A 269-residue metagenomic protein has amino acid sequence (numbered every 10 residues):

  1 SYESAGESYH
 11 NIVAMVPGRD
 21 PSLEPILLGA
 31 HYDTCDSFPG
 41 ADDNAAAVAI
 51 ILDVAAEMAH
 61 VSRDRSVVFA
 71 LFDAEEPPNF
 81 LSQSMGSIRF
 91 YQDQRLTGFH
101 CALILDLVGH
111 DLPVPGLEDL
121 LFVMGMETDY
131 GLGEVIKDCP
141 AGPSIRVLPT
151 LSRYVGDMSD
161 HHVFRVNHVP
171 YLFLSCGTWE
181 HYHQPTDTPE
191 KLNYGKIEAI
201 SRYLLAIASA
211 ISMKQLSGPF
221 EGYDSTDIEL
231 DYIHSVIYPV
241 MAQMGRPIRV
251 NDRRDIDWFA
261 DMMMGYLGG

Functional and structural regions predicted by a protein language model:
S1-P39: Soluble metallo-hydrolase cores and metallopeptidase-like ectodomains found primarily in the secretory/periplasmic
A5, D20, D43-A46, I50 (+3 more regions): Short, contiguous, pocket-lining structural segments that sit at or immediately flank catalytic/ligand-binding sites
G6-S8, T34-E127, H161: Acidic/histidine-rich catalytic neighborhood of metal-dependent amide-processing enzymes
V13-M15, P25-G29, V68-L71, H100-D106 (+3 more regions): Structural recognition of the beta-strand scaffold that forms the well-ordered cores of secreted hydrolase catalytic
A49-L52, A56, I88, E134 (+7 more regions): Solvent-exposed, polar/charged alpha-helical surfaces in well-ordered, non-transmembrane soluble domains, broadly
F80-R89, S159-V169, I228-P239: Short, electropositive alpha-helical surface patch
L107-D227: Active-site-adjacent substrate-binding region of metalloamidase/peptidase-like peptide-processing proteins
S217-G269: Acidic, Ser/Thr-rich low-complexity intrinsically disordered segments
